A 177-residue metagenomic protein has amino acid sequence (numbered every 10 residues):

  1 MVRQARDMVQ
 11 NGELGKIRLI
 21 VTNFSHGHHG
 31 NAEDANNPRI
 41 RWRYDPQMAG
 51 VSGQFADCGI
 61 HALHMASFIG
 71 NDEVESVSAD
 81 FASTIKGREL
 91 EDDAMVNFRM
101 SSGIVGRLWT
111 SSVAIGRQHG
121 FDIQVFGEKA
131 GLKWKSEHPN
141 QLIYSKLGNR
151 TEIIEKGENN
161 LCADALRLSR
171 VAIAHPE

Functional and structural regions predicted by a protein language model:
M1-R88, L142: Predominantly a Rossmann-like dinucleotide-binding segment in NAD(P)-dependent oxidoreductases
I17-I20, R107-S111, W134-K135: Beta-strand scaffold of nucleotide-dependent catalytic cores
H26, S83, S112, H138 (+1 more regions): Flexible, active-site-proximal loop/turn residues at the rims of small-molecule/cofactor binding pockets and catalytic
G30, K86, G116-Q118, K133-K135 (+1 more regions): Short acidic/glycine-rich loop or secondary-structure boundary segments that cap or lie
D34, R39, R43, S76 (+4 more regions): C-terminal glycine/acidic-rich active-site capping loop/insertion
A56, I115, P176-E177: A generic helix-loop boundary/linker signal
L63, N71-V77, T84-K86, A94-V105 (+1 more regions): Glycine-rich, aromatic-lined ligand/substrate-binding cores of catalytic and carbohydrate-binding domains
E91: Phosphate-coordination/substrate-recognition cap region in phosphate-metabolizing enzymes
